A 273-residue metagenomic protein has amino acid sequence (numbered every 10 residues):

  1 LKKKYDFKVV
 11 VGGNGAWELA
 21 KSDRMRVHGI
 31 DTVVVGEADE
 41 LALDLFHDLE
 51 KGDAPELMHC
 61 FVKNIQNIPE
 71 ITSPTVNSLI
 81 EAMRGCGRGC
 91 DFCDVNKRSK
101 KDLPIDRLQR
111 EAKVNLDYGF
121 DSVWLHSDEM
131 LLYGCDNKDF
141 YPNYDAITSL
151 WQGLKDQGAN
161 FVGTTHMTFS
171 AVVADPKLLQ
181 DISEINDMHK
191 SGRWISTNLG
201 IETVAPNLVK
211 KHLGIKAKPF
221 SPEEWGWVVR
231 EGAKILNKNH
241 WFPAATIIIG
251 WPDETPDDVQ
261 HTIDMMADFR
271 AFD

Functional and structural regions predicted by a protein language model:
L1-V62: Glycine-rich beta-alpha loop elements in corrinoid/cobalamin-binding modules across cobalamin-dependent enzymes
V9, V33, C93, V123-L125 (+3 more regions): Hydrophobic residues within beta-strands of alpha/beta enzymes
A20-H28, D181, D253-D268: Catalytic cores of alpha/beta
A42, I105-L108, N143, I147 (+3 more regions): Aromatic/hydrophobic pocket-lining residues that form the small-molecule binding cavity in soluble enzyme cores
T72-R107: Canonical Radical SAM [4Fe-4S] cluster-binding loop centered on the CxxxCxxC motif and its immediate flanking residues
C86, L108, L199, M266: Conserved, mostly hydrophobic/aromatic
K101-I105, A171-L178, D253-T262: Active-site glycine- and acidic-residue-rich loops that bind and position anionic ligands or nucleotide-like cofactors
K113-P243, I249-W251: Conserved SAM/AdoMet-binding glycine-rich loop
